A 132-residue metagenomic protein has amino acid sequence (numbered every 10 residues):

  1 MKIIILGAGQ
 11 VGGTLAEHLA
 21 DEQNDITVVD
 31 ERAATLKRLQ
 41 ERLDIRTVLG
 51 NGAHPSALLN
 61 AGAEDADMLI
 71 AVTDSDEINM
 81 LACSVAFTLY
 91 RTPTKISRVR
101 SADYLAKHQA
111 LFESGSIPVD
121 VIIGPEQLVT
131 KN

Functional and structural regions predicted by a protein language model:
M1-N132: Cytosolic regulatory regions of ion transport systems
